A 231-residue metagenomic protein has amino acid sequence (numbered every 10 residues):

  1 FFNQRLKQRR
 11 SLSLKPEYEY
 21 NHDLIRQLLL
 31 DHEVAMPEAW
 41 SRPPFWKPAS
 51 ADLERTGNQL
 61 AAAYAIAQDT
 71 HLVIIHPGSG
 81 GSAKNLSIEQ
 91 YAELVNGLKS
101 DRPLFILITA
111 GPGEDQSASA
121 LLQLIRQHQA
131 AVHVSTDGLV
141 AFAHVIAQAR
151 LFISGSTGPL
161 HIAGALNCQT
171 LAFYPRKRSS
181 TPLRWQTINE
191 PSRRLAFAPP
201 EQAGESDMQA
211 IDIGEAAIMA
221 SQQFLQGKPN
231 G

Functional and structural regions predicted by a protein language model:
F1-G231: Catalytic machinery of carbohydrate-active enzymes, primarily nucleotide-sugar-dependent glycosyltransferases
